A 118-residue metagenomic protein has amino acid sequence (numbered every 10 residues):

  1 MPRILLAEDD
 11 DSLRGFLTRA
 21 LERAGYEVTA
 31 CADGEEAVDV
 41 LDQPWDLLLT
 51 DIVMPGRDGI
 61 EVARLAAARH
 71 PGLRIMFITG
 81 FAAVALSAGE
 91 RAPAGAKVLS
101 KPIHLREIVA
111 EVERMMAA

Functional and structural regions predicted by a protein language model:
E8: Conserved acidic carboxylate
S12-R23: Charged docking surfaces used in two-component/phosphorelay signaling
A30-L47: Acidic, metal-coordinating helix/loop segments flanking the phosphotransfer/catalytic sites of two-component signaling
D33, D58-V62: Acidic catalytic/metal-coordinating carboxylates
D51: Active-site residues of response regulator receiver
M54-P55: Receiver (REC) domain active-site loop signature in two-component systems and cognate sites in sensor histidine kinases
I103-E113: C-terminal output helix
